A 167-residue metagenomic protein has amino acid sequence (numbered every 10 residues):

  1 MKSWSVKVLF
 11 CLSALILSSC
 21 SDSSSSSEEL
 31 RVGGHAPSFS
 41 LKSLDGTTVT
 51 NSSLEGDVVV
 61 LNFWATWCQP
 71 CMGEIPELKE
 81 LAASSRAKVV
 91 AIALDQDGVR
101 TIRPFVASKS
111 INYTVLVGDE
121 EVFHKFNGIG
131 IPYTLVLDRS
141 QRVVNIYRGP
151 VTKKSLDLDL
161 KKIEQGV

Functional and structural regions predicted by a protein language model:
M1-L9: Bacterial N-terminal signal peptides that target proteins for export
I16-S19: C-terminal motif of bacterial Sec signal peptides marking the signal peptidase cleavage site
S21-S23: Bacterial signal peptide processing site
S38-V59, F126: A short beta-strand-turn-helix
D57-V59, F63-W67, G130, S140: Short pre-active-site segment immediately N-terminal to redox-active cysteine/selenocysteine motifs in thiol-based
F63-E80: Conserved redox-active cysteine motifs that mediate thiol-disulfide chemistry, especially di-cysteine Cys-X(1-2)-Cys
E80-G118, I131: Conserved segment of the thioredoxin-like fold in thiol-based oxidoreductases
P104-I111, V117-E164: Thiol/disulfide oxidoreductase modules built on the thioredoxin-like
